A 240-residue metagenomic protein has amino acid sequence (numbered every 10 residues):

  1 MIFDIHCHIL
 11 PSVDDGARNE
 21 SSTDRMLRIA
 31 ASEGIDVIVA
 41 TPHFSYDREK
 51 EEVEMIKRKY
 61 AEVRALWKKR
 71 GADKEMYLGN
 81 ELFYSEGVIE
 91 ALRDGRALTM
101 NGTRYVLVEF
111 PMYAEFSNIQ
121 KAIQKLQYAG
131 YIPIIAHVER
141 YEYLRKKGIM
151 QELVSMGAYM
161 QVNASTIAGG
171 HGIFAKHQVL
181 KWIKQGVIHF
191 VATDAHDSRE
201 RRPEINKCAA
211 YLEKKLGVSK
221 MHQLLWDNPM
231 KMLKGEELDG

Functional and structural regions predicted by a protein language model:
M1-A72: An N-terminally biased module of ancient metal coordination in phosphate/nucleic-acid-related enzymes
H6, P42, M76, H137 (+2 more regions): Divalent metal-coordination and catalytic microenvironments
A31, Q127, I183-K184: Non-catalytic positions within long, well-ordered alpha-helices that form the structural scaffold/packing of enzyme
F44-R48, F83-S85, R140-L144, I167-G170 (+1 more regions): Active-site environment of divalent metal-dependent phosphoester hydrolases
E49-Q161, D239: Extended substrate/RNA-proximal surfaces in nucleic-acid metabolism proteins
V187-P203: Short acidic/histidine-rich active-site segments
I205, A210-G240: Mid-to-C-terminal alpha-helical segments outside catalytic/metal-binding sites
